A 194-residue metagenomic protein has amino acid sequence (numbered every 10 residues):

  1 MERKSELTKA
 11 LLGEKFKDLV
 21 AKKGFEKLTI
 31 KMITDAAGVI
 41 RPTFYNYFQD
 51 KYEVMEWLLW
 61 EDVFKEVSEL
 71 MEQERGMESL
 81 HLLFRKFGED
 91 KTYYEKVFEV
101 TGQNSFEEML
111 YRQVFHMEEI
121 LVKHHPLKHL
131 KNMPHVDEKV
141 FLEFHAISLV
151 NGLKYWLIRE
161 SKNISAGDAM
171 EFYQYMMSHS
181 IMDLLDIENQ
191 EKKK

Functional and structural regions predicted by a protein language model:
M1-K23, K27, M32: Basic, helix-initiating cap at the start of DNA-binding domains
A10-D18, A36, E53-Q73, E78-R85 (+2 more regions): Alpha-helical structural segments
G24-I30, K51, L130-P134: Short glycine/proline-centered loop/turn elements that form peptide/ligand docking sites
T29, T43, Y93: Residues in the helix-turn-helix
G38-F48: Short hydrophobic/aromatic patch on the recognition helix
M77-T92, E143, I147, N151: Amphipathic alpha-helical segments that line or abut small-molecule/effector binding pockets and mediate allosteric
Q103-L130, V136-K154: Amphipathic alpha-helical packing segments from all-alpha helical-bundle domains
I158-K194: C-terminal peripheral helix-coil segments that are non-catalytic and often amphipathic
